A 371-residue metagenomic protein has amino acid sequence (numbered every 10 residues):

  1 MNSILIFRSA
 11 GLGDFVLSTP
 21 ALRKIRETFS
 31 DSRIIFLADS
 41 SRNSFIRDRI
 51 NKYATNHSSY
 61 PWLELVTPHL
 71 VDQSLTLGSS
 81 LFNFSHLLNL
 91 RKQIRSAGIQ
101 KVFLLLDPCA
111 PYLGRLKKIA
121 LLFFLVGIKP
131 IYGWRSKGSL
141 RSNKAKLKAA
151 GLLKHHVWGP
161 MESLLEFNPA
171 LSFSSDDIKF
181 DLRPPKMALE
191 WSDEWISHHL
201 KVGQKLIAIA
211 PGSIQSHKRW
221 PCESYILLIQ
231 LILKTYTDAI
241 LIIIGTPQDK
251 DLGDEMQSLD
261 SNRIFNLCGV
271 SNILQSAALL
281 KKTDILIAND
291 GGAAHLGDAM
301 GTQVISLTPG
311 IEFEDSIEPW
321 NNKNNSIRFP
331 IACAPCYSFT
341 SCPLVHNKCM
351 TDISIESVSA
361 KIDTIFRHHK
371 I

Functional and structural regions predicted by a protein language model:
M1-I371: Catalytic machinery of carbohydrate-active enzymes, primarily nucleotide-sugar-dependent glycosyltransferases
